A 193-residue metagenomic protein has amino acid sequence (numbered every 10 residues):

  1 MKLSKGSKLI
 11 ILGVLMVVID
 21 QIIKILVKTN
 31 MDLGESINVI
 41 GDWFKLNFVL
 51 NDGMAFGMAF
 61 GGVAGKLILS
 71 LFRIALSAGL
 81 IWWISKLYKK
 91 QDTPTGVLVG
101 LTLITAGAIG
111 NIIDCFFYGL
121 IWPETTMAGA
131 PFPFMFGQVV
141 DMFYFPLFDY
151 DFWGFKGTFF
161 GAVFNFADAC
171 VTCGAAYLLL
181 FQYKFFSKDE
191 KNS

Functional and structural regions predicted by a protein language model:
M1-S193: Alpha-helical transmembrane bundles and membrane-interface segments of multipass inner-membrane proteins
